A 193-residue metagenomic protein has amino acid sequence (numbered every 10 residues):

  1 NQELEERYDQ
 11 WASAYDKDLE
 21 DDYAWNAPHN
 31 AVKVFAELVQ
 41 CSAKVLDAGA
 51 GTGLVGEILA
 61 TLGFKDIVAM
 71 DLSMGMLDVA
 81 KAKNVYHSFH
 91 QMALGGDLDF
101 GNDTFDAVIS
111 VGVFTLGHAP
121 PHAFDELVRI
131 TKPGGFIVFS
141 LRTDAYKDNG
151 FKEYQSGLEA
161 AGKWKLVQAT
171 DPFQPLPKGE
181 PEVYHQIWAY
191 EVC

Functional and structural regions predicted by a protein language model:
N1-A14: N-terminal, positively charged/glycine-rich alpha-helical extensions of SAM-dependent methyltransferases
A24-A43: Conserved alpha-helix/loop element of class I SAM-dependent methyltransferases that forms part of the SAM/SAH-binding
L46-D97: Class I SAM-dependent methyltransferase SAM/SAH-binding core
L98-V108: A short acidic, Gly/Pro-enriched loop at the edge of an enzyme's catalytic core that lines a small-molecule cofactor
H122-P133: A short glycine-rich, Lys/Arg-flanked "PGG" loop and its adjoining helix->strand segment in the class I
G134-R142: Conserved beta-strand signature within the Rossmann-like core of class I S-adenosyl-L-methionine
N149-T170: Conserved Class I S-adenosyl-L-methionine
P177-C193: Core SAM-dependent methyltransferase catalytic element
